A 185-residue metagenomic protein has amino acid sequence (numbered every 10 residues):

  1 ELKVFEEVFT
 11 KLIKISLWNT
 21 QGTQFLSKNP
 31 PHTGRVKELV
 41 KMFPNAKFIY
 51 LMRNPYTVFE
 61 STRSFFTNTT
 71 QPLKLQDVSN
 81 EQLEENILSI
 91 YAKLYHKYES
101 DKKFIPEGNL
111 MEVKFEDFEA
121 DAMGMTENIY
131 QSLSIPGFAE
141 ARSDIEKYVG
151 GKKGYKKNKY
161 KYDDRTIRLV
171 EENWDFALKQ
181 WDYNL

Functional and structural regions predicted by a protein language model:
E1-F5, K28-N29, V36: Extended, H/D-rich, highly charged conserved domains that either
K3-T20, Q24, R63-L185: PAPS-dependent sulfotransferases, especially Golgi type II membrane carbohydrate sulfotransferases
K28-N29, E38-S64: Conserved phosphate-donor/acceptor-positioning beta-strand/loop module used by diverse small-molecule
P31-H32, Y56, D117-F118: Short, glycine-/Ser/Thr-/acidic-enriched flexible segments
T33-K37, A122: Short, well-ordered alpha-helical microsegments
